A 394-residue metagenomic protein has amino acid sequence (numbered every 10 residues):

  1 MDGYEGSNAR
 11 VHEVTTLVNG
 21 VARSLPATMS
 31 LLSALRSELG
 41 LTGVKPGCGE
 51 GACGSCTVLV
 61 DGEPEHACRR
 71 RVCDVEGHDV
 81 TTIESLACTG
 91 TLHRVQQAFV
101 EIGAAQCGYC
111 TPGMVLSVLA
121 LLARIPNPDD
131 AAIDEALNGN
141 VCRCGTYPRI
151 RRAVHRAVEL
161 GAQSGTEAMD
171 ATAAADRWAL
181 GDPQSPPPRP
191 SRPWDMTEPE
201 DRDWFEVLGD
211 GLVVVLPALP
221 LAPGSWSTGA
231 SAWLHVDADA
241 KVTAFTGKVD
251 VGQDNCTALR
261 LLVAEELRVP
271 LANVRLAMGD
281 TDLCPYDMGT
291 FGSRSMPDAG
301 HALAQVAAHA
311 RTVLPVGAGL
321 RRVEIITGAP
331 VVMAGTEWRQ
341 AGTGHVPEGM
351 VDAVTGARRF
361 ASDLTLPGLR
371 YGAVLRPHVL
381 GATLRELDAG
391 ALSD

Functional and structural regions predicted by a protein language model:
D2-L17, A22-M29, T42, C48 (+6 more regions): Cofactor-binding beta-sheet edge motifs in enzyme active sites
V18, V60, T82-E84: Flexible glycine-/small-residue-rich
A27-L41, R69-P183: Ferredoxin-type iron-sulfur electron-transfer modules in oxidoreductases and energy-metabolism complexes
L59-D61, E266-L267: Alpha-helix C-terminal capping segments
G62, I125, G292-S293: Short, hinge-like loop/turn segments at secondary-structure boundaries
E65: Glycine-rich phosphate/pyrophosphate-binding loop shared by adenosine-nucleotide-utilizing enzymes
